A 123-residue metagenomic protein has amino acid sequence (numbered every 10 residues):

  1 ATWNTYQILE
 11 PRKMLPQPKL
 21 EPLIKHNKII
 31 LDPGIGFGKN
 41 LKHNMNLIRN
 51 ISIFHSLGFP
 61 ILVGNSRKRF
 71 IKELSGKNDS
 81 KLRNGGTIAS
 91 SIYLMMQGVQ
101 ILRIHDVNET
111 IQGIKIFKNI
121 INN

Functional and structural regions predicted by a protein language model:
A1-Q17, P22, N27, G38-N123: Active-site-adjacent loop and "lid" segments of alpha/beta metabolic enzymes
